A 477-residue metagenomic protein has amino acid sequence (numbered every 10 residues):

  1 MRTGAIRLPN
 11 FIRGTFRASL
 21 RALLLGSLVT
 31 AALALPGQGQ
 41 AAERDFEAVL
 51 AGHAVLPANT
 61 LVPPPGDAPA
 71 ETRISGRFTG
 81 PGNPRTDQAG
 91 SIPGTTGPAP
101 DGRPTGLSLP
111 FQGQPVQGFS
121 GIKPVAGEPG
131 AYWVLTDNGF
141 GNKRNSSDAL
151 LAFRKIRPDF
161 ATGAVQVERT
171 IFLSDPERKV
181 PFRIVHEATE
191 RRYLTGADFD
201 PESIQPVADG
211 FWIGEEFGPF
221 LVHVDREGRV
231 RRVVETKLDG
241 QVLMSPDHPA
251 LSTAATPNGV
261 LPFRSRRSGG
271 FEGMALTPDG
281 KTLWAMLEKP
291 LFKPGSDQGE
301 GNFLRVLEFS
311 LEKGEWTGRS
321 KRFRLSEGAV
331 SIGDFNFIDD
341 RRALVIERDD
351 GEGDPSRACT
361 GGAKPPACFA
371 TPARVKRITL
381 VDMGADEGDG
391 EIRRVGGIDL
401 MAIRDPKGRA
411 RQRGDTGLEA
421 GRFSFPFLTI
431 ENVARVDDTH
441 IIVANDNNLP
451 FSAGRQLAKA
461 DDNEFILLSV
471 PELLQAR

Functional and structural regions predicted by a protein language model:
M1-A18: N-terminal secretory signal peptides that target proteins for export/translocation
T3-G4, L24-L25, P36, G113: Short, flexible coil/linker elements and helix-boundary hinge sites characteristic of intrinsically disordered
R13-A22, A51, E227: Polar/charged alpha-helical tracts
S19-A34: Bacterial N-terminal signal peptides
A34, G39-A41: Boundary at the C-terminal end of the N-terminal hydrophobic targeting segment
A41-R477: Sequence/structural signature of beta-propeller domains
